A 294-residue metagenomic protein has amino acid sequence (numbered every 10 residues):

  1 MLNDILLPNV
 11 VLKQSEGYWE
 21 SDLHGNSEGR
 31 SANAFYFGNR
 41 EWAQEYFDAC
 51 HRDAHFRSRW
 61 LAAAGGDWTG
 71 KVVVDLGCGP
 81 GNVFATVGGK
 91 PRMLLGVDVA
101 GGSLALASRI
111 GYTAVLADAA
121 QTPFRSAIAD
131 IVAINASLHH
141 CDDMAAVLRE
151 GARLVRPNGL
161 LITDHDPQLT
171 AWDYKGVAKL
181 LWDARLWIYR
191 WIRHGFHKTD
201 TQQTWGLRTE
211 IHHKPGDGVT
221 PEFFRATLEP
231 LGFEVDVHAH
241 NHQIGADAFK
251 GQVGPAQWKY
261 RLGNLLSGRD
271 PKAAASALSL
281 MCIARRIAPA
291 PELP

Functional and structural regions predicted by a protein language model:
L2, T204, T209-G216, P221-P294: A C-terminal cap/extension of S-adenosyl-L-methionine-dependent methyltransferases that defines the acceptor-substrate
L2-W68, N82, T86, Y260: Conserved class I S-adenosyl-L-methionine
V74, P80-Q121: Class I SAM-dependent methyltransferase SAM/SAH-binding core
G81, C141-A146, W172: Short N-terminal helix/helix-N-cap motif within the alpha/beta-hydrolase-1
A133: A conserved beta-strand element that flanks and buttresses the S-adenosyl-L-methionine
A136-S137: Short catalytic micro-motifs in class I SAM-dependent methyltransferases
A145-P157: A short glycine-rich, Lys/Arg-flanked "PGG" loop and its adjoining helix->strand segment in the class I
L160-H194: Conserved class I S-adenosyl-L-methionine
